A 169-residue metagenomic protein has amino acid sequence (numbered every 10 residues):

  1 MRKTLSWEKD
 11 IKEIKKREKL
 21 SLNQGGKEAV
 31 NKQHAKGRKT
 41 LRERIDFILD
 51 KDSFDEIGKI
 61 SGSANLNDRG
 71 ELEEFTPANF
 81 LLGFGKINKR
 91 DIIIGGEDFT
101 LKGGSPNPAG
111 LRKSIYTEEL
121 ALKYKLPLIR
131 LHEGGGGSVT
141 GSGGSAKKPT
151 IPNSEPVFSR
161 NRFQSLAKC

Functional and structural regions predicted by a protein language model:
M1-C169: Terminal-region recognition feature
